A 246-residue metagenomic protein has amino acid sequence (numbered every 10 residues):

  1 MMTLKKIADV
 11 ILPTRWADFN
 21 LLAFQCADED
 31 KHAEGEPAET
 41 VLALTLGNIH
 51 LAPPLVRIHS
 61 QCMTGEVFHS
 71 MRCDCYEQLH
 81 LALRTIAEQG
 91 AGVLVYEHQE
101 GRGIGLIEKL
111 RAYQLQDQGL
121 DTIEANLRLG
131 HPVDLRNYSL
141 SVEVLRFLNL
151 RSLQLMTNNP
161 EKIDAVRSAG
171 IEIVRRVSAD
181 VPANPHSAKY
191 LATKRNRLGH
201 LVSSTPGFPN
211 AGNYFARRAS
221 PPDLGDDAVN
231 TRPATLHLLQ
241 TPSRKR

Functional and structural regions predicted by a protein language model:
M1-L224, N230-R246: Catalytic domains of riboflavin
